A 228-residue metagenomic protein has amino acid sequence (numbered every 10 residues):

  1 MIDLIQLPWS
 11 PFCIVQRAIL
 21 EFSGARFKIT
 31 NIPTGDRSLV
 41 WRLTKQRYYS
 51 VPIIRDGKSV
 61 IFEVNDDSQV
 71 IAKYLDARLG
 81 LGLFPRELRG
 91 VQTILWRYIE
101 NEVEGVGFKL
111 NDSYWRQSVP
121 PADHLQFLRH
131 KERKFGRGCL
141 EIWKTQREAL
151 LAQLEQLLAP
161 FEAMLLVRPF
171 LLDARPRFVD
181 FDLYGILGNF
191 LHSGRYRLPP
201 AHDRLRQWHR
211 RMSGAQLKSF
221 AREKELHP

Functional and structural regions predicted by a protein language model:
M1-Q126: GST-like domain detector, emphasizing the conserved glutathione-binding G-site in the N-terminal thioredoxin-like
N31-I32, P176, L226: Acidic carboxylate-rich catalytic motifs and surrounding loops in phosphoryl-/glycosyl-chemistry enzymes
V51, L81, V167-R168, Y184 (+1 more regions): Alpha-helix C-caps/helix-loop-beta hinges
A72, D76, T93-W96, L151 (+4 more regions): Non-transmembrane alpha-helical segments in soluble domains of secreted/periplasmic/extracellular proteins
I99, D203-F220: Short, mixed-charge aromatic SLiMs
N101-Q207: GST-like fold's C-terminal all-alpha helical module
S219-P228: Charge-dense, extended regions
